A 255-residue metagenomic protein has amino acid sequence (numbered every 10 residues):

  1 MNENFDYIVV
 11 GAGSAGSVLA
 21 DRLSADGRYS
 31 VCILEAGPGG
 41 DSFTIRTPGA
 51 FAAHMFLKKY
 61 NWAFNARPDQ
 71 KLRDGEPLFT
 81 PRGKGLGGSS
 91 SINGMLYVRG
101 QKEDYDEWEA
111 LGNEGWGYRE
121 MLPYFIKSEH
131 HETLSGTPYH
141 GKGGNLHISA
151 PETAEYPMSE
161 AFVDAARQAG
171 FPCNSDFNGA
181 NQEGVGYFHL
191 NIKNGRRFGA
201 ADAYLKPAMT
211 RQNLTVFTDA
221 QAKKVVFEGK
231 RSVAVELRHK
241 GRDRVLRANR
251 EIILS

Functional and structural regions predicted by a protein language model:
M1-S255: N-terminal redox-cofactor-binding region of secreted/periplasmic oxidoreductases
